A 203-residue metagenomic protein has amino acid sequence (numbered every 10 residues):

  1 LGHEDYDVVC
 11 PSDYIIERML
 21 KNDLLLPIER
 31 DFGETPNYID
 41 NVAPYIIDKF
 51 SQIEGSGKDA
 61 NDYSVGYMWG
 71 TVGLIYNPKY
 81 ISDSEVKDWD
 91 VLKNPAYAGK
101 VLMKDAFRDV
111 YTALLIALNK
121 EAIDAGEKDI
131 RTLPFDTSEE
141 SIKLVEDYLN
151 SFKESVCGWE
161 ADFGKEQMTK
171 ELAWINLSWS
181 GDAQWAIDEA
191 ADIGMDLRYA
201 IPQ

Functional and structural regions predicted by a protein language model:
L1, I16, W89, G164-Q167 (+1 more regions): Short, hydrophobic alpha-helical packing/hinge segments within bilobed ligand-binding/sensory domains
L1-N22: Early extracytoplasmic/lumenal segment of secretory-pathway proteins
E17-W69, D83-D90: Hinge/lid segment of periplasmic solute-binding proteins
L20-P27, D59-N61, A186-I201: Ligand-binding "clamshell"
T71-D83: Hydrophobic/proline-rich hinge and linker segments of small-molecule sensing/allosteric domains, predominantly
Y80-K87, N119-G126: Short helix-loop capping/hinge motifs at secondary-structure junctions, enriched in acidic/polar residues
V91-F107: Short loop->beta-strand "edge-of-pocket" segments that line small-molecule binding or catalytic clefts across diverse
K100-M103, V110, L114, A122-R198: Ligand-binding pocket segment of bilobal, Venus flytrap-like solute-binding proteins
